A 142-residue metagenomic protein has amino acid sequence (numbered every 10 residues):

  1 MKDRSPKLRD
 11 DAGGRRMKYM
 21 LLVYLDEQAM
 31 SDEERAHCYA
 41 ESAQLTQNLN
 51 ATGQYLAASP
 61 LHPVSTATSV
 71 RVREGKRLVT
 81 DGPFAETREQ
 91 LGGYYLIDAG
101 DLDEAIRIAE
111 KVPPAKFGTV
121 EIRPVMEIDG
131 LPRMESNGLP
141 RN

Functional and structural regions predicted by a protein language model:
L8-N142: Conserved, structured core segments of small domains
